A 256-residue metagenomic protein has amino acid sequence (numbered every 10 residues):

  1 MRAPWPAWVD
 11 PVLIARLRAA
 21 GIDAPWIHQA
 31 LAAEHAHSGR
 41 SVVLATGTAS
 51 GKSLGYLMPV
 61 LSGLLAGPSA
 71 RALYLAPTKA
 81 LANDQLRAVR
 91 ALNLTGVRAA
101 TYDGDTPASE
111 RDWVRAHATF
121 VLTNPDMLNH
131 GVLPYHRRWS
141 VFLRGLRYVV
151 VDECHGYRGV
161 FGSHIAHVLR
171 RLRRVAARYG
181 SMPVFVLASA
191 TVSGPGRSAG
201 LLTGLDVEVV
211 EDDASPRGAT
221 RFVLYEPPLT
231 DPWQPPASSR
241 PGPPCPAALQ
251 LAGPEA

Functional and structural regions predicted by a protein language model:
M1-A45: Conserved pre-motif I regulatory segment
E34-S38, V42, S53-P68, R170-R173: Walker A/P-loop NTP-binding motif
L61-D84, A177-S181: Conserved SF1/SF2 helicase motif Ia
L81-D103, L201-V207: Conserved helix-turn-beta segment of the N-terminal RecA-like "Helicase ATP-binding" lobe in SF1/SF2 helicases
G104-R147: Conserved helix/coil segment N-terminal to the catalytic DExD/H
P125, D152-E153: Walker B catalytic acidic pair
H155-S215: Post-DEXD/H (motif II) to motif III coupling segment of the RecA-like Helicase ATP-binding lobe
A188, G196-A256: Conserved interdomain linker/interface between the two RecA-like ATPase lobes of SF2 helicase motors
